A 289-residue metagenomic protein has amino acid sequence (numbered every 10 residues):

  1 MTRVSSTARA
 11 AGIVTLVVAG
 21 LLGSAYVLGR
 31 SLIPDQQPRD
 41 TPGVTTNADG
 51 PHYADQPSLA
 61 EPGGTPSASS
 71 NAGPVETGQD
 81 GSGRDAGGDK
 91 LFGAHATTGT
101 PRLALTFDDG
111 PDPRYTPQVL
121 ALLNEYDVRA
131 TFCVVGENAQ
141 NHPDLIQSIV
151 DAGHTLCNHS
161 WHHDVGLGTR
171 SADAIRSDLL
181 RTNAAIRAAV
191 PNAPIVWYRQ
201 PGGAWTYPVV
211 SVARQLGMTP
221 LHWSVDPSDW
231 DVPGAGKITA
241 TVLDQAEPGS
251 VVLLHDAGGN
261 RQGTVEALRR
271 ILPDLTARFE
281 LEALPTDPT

Functional and structural regions predicted by a protein language model:
M1-L105, D112-Q118, E125, R270-P273 (+1 more regions): N-terminal pre-catalytic segment of deacetylase/amide-hydrolase enzymes
G12-G29, T155, L221, T239 (+2 more regions): Hydrophobic alpha-helical membrane segments, chiefly transmembrane helices and signal peptide h-regions, characterized
G63, A96, P143, D229 (+1 more regions): Solvent-exposed, flexible loop/coil residues
G73-R170, A185: Active-site beta->alpha N-cap acidic-glycine motif
Q118, Q140, H163-D274, F279 (+1 more regions): Catalytic domains of cell-wall/extracellular-matrix polysaccharide-remodeling enzymes, centered on de-N-acetylation
V128, H154, M218, F279-E280: Short phosphate-binding/catalytic loops that engage adenosine nucleotides
A130, L156, I195-Y198, L281: Hydrophobic/aromatic residues located in beta-strands of well-ordered beta-sheets within soluble catalytic
